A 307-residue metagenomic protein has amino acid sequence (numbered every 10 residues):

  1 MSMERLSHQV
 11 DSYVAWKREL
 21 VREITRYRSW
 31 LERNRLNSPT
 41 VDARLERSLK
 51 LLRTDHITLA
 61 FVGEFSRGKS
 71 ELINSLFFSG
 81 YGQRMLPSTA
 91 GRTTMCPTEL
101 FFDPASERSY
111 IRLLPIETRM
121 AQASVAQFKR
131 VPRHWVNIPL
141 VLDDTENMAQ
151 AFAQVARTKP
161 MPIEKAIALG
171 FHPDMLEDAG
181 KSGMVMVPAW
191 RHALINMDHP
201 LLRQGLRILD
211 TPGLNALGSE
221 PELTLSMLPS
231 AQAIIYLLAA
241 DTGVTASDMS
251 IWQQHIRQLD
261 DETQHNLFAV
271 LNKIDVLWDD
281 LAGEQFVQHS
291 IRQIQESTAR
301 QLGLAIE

Functional and structural regions predicted by a protein language model:
M1-L36: Charged, amphipathic alpha-helical linker segments immediately N-terminal to NTP-binding catalytic cores
V21-R22, E46, L51-E307: Globular "head" domains of long coiled-coil molecular machines
R33, S38-T40, L45-R47, H56: Solvent-exposed loop/turn elements at secondary-structure boundaries
